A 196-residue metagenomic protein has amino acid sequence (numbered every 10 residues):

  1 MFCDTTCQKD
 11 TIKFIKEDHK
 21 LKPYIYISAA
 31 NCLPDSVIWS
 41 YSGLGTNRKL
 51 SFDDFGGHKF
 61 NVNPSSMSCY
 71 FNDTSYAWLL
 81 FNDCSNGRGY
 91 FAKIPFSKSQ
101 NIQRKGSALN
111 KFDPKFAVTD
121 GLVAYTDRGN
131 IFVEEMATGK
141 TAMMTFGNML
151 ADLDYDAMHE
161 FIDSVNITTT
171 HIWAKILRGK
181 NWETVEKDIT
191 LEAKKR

Functional and structural regions predicted by a protein language model:
M1-E17, L33-N61, S85-S107, I131-D154 (+1 more regions): Surface-exposed loop/turn elements that mediate protein-protein interactions on large endomembrane-trafficking
K13, D18-S40, D73-N86, K115-F132 (+1 more regions): Short beta-strand elements that form the blades of beta-propeller/WD-repeat-like and other beta-sheet-rich scaffold
V62-Y125: Extracellular-facing segments of soluble proteins and assemblies that are Gly/Ser/Thr-biased and enriched in aromatics
P64-S66, D156-V165: Signature of short aromatic-glycine-proline-rich micro-motifs recurring in repeat-based ectodomains
